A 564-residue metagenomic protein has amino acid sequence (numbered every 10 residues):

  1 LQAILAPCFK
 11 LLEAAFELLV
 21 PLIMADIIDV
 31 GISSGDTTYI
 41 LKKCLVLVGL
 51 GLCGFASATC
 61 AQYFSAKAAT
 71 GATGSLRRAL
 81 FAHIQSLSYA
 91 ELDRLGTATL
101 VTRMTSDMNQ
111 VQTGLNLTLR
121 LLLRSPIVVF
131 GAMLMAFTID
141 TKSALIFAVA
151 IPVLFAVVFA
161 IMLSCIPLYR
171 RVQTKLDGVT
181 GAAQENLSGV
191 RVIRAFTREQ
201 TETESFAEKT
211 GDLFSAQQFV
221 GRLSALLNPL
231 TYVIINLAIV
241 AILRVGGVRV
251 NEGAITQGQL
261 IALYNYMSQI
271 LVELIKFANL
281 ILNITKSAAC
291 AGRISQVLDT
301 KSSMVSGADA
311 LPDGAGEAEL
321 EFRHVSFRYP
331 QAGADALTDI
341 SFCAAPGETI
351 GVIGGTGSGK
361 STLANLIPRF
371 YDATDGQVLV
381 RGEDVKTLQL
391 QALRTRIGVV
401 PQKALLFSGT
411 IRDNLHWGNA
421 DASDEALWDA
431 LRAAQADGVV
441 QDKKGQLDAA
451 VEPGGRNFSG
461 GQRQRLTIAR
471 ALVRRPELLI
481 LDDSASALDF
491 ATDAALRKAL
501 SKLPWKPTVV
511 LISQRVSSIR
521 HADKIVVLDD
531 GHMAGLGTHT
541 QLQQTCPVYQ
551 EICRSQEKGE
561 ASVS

Functional and structural regions predicted by a protein language model:
L1, S86-A90, S106-L115, L119 (+8 more regions): An intracellular "coupling" helix at the cytosolic face of ABC transporter transmembrane type-1 domains
Q2-A15, L47, N116-V172, R244-I255 (+1 more regions): Transmembrane helices of ABC transporter permease
A3-C60, F64, F137-K142, V240 (+2 more regions): Transmembrane helix-loop-helix hairpins at lipid-water interfaces of multipass membrane proteins, especially the type-1
P7, L11-L19, L52-T59, V111-G114 (+6 more regions): Hydrophobic alpha-helical transmembrane bundles that constitute the permease/transmembrane domains of multi-pass
I28, L80, I84, I193 (+3 more regions): Helix-loop junctions and hydrophobic alpha-helical segments within the transmembrane domains of large membrane
I32-K42, M135-V149, A156-V158, F219-G292 (+1 more regions): Helix-loop-helix
S306, D313-S564: ABC-type nucleotide-binding domain
